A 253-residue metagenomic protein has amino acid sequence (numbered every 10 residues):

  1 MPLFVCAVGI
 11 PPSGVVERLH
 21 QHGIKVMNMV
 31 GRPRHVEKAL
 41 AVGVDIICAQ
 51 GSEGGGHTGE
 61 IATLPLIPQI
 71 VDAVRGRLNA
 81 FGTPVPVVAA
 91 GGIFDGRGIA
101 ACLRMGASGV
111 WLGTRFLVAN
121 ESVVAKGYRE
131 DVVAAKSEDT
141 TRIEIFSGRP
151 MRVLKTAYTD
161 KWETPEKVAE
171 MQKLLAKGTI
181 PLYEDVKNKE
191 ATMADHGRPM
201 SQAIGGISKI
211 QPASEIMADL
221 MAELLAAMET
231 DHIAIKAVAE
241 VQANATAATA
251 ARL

Functional and structural regions predicted by a protein language model:
M1-V88, D95-T114: Alpha/beta enzyme core
E60-V88, F94-L253: Conserved active-site-proximal phosphate/metal-binding subdomains
